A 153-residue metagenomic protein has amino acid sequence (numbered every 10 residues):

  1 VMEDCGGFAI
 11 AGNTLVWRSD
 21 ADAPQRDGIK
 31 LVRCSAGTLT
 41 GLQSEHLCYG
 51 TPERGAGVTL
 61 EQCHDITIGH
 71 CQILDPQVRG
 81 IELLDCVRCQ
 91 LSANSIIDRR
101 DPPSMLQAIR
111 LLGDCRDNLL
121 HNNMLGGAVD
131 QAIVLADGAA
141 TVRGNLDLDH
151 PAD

Functional and structural regions predicted by a protein language model:
V1, A21-L31, T51-T59, D75-E82 (+3 more regions): Extracellular beta-strand/beta-solenoid scaffold signature
V1, N13, K30, S92-N94 (+3 more regions): Short, Lys/Arg-rich amphipathic segments at extreme N-termini
M2, I10, I29, L39 (+5 more regions): Periodically patterned hydrophobic/aromatic "hotspot" residues that form packing/interaction faces in regular
C5-F8, W17-S19, C34-G37, E45-C48 (+7 more regions): Surface-exposed loop/turn segments connecting beta-strands in extracellular beta-rich domains
M105-D153: Leucine-rich solenoid repeat scaffolds
